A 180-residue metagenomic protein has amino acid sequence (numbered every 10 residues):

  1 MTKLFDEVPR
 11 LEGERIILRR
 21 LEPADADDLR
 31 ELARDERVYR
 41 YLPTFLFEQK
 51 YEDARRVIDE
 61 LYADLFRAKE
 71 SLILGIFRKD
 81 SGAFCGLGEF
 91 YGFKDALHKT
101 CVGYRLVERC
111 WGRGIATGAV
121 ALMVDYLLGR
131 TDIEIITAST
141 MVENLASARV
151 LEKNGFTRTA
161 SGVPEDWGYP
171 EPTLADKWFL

Functional and structural regions predicted by a protein language model:
M1-R40, I73-L180: Acyl-donor (CoA/ACP) binding surface of acyl/acetyltransferases
Y39, E48, D64-A68, S161-G162: Generic macromolecular interface patches on structured domains
Y39-E60: Conserved GNAT-fold acetyl-CoA-binding loop/helix
L46-K50, L72, E143: Short, conserved alpha-helical segments within structured domains
E60-G75: A short helix-loop-beta-strand connector motif used in the catalytic cores of GNAT acetyltransferases and, in some
